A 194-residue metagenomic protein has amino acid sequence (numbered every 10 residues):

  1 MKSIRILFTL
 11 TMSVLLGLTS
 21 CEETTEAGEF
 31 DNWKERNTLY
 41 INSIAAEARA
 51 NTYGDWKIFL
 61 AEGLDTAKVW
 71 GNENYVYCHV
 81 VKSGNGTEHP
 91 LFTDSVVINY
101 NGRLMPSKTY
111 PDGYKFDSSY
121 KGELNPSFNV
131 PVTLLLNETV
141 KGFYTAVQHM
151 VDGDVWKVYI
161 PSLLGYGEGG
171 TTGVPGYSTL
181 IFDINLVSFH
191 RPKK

Functional and structural regions predicted by a protein language model:
K2-R5, C21-K194: Cross-family detector of peptidyl-prolyl cis-trans isomerase
I4-L15: Sec-dependent N-terminal signal peptides
L16-S20: C-terminal motif of bacterial Sec signal peptides marking the signal peptidase cleavage site
